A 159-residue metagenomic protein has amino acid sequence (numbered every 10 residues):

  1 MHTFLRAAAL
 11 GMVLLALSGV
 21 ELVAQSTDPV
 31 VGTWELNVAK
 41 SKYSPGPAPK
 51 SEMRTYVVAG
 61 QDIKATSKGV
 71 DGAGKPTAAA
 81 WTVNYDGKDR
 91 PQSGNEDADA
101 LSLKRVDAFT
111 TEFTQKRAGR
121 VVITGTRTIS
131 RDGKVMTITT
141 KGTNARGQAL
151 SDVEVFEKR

Functional and structural regions predicted by a protein language model:
M1-M12: Bacterial N-terminal signal peptides that target proteins for export
L15-L22: C-terminal segment of classical bacterial N-terminal signal peptides
V23-R159: Hydrophobic small-molecule pocket/channel-lining residues, especially in calycin-type beta-barrels
